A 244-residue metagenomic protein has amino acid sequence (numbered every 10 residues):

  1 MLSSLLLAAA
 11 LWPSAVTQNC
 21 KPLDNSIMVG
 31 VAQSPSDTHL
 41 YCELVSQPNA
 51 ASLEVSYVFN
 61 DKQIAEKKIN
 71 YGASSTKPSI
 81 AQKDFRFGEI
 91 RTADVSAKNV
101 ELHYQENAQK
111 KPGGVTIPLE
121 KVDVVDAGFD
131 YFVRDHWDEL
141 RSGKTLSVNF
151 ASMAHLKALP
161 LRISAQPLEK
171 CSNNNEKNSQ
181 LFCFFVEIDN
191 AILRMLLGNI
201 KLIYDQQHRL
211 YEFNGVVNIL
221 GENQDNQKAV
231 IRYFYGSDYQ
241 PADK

Functional and structural regions predicted by a protein language model:
M1-A8: Sec-dependent signal peptide recognition, specifically the positively charged N-region followed immediately by
N19-K21, S26-I27, V31-T76, I80-S96 (+1 more regions): Acidic, serine/threonine-rich low-complexity disordered tracts
S52-L53, A73-D123, E139, G143: Beta-sheet ligand-binding and adhesion/scaffold domains
Y104-S179: Solvent-exposed helix/loop surface patches that form functional interfaces
